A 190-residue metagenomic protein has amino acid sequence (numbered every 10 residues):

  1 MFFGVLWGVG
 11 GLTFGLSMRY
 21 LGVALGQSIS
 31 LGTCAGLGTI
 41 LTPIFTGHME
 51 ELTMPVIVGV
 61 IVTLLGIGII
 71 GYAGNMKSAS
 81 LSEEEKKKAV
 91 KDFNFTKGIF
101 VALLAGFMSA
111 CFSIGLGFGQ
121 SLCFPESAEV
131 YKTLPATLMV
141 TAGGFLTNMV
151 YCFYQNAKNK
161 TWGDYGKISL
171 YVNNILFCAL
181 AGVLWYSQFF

Functional and structural regions predicted by a protein language model:
M1-F190: Polytopic alpha-helical membrane proteins, predominantly small-molecule transporters/carriers
